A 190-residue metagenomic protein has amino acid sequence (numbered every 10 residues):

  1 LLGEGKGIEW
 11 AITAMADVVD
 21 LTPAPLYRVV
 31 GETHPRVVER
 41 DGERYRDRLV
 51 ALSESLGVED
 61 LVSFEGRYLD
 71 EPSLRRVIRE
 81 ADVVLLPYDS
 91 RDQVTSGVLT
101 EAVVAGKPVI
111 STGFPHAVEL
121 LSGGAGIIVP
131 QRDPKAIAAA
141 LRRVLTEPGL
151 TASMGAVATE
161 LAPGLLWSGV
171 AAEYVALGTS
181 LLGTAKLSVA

Functional and structural regions predicted by a protein language model:
G3-D17, K135: A conserved mid-protein helix/loop that constitutes part of the nucleotide-sugar donor-binding site
D41-Y68, P72: Nucleotide-activated donor-binding/catalytic signature segment of Leloir-type glycosyltransferases, i.e., the conserved
R75, Q93, G97-V104, P115-E119: Short alpha-helical segment that forms part of, or immediately flanks, the ligand-binding pocket in carbohydrate-active
R75-A81, Y174: Short alpha-helical donor nucleotide-sugar binding micro-motif in glycosyltransferases
V84, V103-V104, P108-S111: Short hydrophobic beta-strand element within catalytic cores of glycosyltransferases and related nucleotide-activated
G123, I127-P134, R143-P148: Conserved acidic donor-binding segment of nucleotide-sugar-dependent glycosyltransferases
A136, R143, L150-G164, A176: A short, well-ordered alpha-helix in the C-terminal region of glycosyltransferases
W167-A190: C-terminal alpha-helical cap of glycosyltransferases
